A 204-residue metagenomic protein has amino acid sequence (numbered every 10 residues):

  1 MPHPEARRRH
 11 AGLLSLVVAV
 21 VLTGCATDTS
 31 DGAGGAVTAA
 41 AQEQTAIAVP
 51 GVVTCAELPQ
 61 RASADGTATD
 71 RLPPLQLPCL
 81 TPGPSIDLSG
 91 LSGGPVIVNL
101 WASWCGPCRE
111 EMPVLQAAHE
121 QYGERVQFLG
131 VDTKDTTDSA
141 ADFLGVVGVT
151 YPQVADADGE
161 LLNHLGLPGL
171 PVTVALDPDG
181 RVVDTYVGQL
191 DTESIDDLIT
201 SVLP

Functional and structural regions predicted by a protein language model:
M1-P78: N-terminal targeting signals for export/organelle localization
S15-G24, T133, A155, V174: Hydrophobic alpha-helical membrane segments, chiefly transmembrane helices and signal peptide h-regions, characterized
D70-L72, L91-G93, G123, G148: Extracytoplasmic
P73, V96, L170-P171: Short loop/turn microsegments at loop-to-beta-strand junctions
L80-P82, P178: Short, ordered coil/turn segments that flank beta-strands lining enzyme active or ligand-binding pockets
I86-R109, L115, F128: Short active-site neighborhood of thiol/selenol oxidoreductases, capturing the structured segment around
R109-V147, A157-N163: Structural microenvironment flanking redox-active thiols in thiol-disulfide oxidoreductases
D142-V149, D156-P204: Thiol/disulfide oxidoreductase modules built on the thioredoxin-like
